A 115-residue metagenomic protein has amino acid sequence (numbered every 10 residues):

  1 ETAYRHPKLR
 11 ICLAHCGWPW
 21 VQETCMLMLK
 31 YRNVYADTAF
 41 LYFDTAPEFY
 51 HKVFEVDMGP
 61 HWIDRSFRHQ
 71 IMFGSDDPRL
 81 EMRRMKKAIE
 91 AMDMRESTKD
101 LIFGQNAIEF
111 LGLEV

Functional and structural regions predicted by a protein language model:
E1-M72: Catalytic pocket-lining loop regions of alpha/beta-barrel enzymes, especially the amidohydrolase/enolase/GH5 lineages
H15, A36, D76, K99 (+1 more regions): Divalent metal-coordination and catalytic microenvironments
L41-F43, D77-L80: Short Gly/Pro-enriched loop/turn and capping motifs at secondary-structure junctions
R65-Q70, L80-V115: Mid-to-C-terminal alpha-helical segments outside catalytic/metal-binding sites
